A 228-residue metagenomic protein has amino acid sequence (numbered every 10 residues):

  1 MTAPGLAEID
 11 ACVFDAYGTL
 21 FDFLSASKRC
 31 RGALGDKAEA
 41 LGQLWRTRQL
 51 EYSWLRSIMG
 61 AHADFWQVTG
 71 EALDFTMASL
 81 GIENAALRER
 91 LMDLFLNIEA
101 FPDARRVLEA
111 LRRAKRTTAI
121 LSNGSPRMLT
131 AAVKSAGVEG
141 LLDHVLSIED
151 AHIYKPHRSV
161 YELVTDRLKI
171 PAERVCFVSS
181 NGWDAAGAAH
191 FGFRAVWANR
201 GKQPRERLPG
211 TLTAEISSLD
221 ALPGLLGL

Functional and structural regions predicted by a protein language model:
M1-I9, E109, R116, L121 (+2 more regions): Asp-based, Mg2+/Mn2+-dependent phosphohydrolase catalytic module
T2-L50: Active-site neighborhood of HAD-like aspartate-dependent phosphohydrolases
D15-G18, L73, I120, A188: Generic structural signal for small/hydrophobic residues in well-ordered secondary structure, especially within
S27, G42, R46, W66 (+2 more regions): An amphipathic alpha-helix signature
L34-A38, S79-A86, R113, G137-L141 (+1 more regions): Short helix-capping segments at alpha-helix termini
E39, S53-E89: A metal-dependent, Asp-based hydrolase signature
H62, W66-Q67, N84-I120, T130 (+1 more regions): Short, acidic loop-to-helix structural element flanking the phosphoryl-transfer center in phosphate-processing enzymes
